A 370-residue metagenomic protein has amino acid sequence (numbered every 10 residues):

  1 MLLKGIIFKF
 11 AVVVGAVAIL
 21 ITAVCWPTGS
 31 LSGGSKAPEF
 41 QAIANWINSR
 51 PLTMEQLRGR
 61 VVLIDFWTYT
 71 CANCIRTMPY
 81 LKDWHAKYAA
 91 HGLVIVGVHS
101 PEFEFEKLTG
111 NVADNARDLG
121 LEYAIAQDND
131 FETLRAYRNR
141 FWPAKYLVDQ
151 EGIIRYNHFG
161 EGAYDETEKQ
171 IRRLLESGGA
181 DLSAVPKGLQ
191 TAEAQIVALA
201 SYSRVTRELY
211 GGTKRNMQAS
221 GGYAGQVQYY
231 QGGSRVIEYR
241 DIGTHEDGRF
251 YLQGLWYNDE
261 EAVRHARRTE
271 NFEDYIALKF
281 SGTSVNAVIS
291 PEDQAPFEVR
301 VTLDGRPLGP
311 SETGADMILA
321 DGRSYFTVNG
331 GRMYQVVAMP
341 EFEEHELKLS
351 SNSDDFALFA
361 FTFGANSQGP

Functional and structural regions predicted by a protein language model:
L2-N45, E168-P370: Non-globular targeting/processing and membrane-anchoring segments
E39-V62, H85-Y88: A short beta-strand-turn-helix
L52-I75, L81, V94-V96: Short active-site neighborhood of thiol/selenol oxidoreductases, capturing the structured segment around
F66-T68, V98-P101, D128-N129, H158-E161: Active-site-proximal beta-strand/loop segments in catalytic clefts of secreted hydrolases
A72, R76, A86-A90, R117-G120 (+3 more regions): Sec-exported extracytoplasmic/periplasmic mature domains
I75-D118, Q127-T133, V299: Structural microenvironment flanking redox-active thiols in thiol-disulfide oxidoreductases
R117-E122, Q127-Q170, N329, V336-E341: Thiol/disulfide oxidoreductase modules built on the thioredoxin-like
